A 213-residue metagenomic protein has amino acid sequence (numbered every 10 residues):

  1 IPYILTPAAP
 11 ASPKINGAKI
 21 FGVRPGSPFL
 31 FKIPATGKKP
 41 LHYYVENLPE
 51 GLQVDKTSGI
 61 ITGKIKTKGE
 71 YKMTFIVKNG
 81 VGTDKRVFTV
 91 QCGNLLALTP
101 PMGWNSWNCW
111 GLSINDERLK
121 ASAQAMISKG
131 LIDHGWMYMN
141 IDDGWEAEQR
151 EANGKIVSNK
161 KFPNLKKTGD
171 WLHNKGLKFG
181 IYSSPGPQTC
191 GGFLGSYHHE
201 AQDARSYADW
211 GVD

Functional and structural regions predicted by a protein language model:
I1-P13: Proline/serine/threonine-rich low-complexity linkers at boundaries of modular beta-sandwich domains
S12-P40: Solvent-exposed, low-complexity, repeat-rich "mucin-like" stalks and linkers
I33, G69-V81: A short beta-strand micro-motif common to beta-rich folds, especially ectodomain repeats
K39-L48: Change to "...patches in solvent-exposed regions of secreted, membrane-anchored, or virion-exposed structural
E50-T67: Strand-loop-strand motifs at the edges of beta-sheets in extracellular beta-sandwich domains
G82-F88: Extracellular and select intracellular beta-sandwich modules with Ser/Thr-enriched, small-residue motifs on
Q91-R118: An acidic-aromatic substrate-binding cleft motif
N108-W110, S122-D213: Aromatic-lined carbohydrate-binding/catalytic grooves of carbohydrate-active enzymes
